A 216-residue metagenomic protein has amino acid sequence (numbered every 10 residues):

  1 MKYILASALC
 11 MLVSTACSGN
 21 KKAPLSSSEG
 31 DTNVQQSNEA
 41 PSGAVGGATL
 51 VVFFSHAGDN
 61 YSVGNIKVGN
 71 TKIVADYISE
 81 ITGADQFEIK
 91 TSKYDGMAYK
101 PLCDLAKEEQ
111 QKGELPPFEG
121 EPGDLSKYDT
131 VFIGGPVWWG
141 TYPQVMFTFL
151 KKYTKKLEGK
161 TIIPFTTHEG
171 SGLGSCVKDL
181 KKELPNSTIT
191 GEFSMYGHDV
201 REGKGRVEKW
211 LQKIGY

Functional and structural regions predicted by a protein language model:
M1-I4, G19: Positively charged n-region of N-terminal signal peptides that target proteins for export
I4-L12: Sec-dependent N-terminal signal peptides
T15-A16: C-terminal motif of bacterial Sec signal peptides marking the signal peptidase cleavage site
A23-P24, T188-Y216: Glycine-rich phosphate/pyrophosphate-binding loop and the adjoining helix
P24-Y128, E208-Y216: N-terminal beta1-alpha1-beta2 submodule of the flavodoxin-like/Rossmannoid cofactor-binding fold
H56-D59, T91-G96, V137-T141, H168-G172 (+1 more regions): Solvent-exposed loop/turn segments at secondary-structure junctions within structured extracellular/periplasmic domains
V68, K72, D76, P143 (+2 more regions): Short, surface-exposed alpha-helical segments at coil->helix boundaries
Y99-P185: Helix-loop-strand module that forms the ligand-binding subsite of alpha/beta enzymes
